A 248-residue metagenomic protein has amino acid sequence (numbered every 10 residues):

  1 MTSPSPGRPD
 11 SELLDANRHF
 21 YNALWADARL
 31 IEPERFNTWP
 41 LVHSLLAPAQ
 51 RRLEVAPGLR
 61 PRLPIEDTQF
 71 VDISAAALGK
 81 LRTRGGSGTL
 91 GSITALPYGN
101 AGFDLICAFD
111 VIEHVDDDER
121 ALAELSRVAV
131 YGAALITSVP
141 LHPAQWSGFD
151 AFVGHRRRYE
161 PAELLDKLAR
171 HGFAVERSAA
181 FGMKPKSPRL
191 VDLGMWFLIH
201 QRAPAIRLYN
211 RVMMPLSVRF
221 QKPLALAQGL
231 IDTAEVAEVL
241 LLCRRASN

Functional and structural regions predicted by a protein language model:
M1-A101, L105-F109, L122, A179-F181 (+3 more regions): Conserved N-terminal segment of class I S-adenosyl-L-methionine
S3-P9, A16-H19, D27-E34, D116-E124 (+1 more regions): S-adenosyl-L-methionine-dependent methyltransferase catalytic module, highlighting the catalytic core
A49-Q50, V130-G132: A general structural motif
G58, G102-L105, G132, L141-W146: A short alpha-helix capping/helix-coil boundary motif
R60, S126-V130: Surface-exposed amphipathic alpha-helices with a cationic face
A76, L96, H114, H142-Q145: Active-site loop signature of alpha/beta-hydrolase-fold enzymes
F109-I112, S138: Residues lining the SAM
